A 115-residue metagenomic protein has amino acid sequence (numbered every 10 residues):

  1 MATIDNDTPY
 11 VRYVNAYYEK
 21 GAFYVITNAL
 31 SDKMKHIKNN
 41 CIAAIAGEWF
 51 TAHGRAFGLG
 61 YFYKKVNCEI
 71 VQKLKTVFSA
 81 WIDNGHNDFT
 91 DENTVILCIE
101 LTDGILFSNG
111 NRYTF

Functional and structural regions predicted by a protein language model:
M1-L30, M34-I37, A43-G47: Short beta-strand segments
M34-N40, A56, K65: A short, polar/proline- and glycine-enriched secondary-structure boundary/capping micro-motif
N40-C41, K73: Alpha-helix boundary/capping residues
T51-F115: Charged, gly/pro-rich active-site loop segments
